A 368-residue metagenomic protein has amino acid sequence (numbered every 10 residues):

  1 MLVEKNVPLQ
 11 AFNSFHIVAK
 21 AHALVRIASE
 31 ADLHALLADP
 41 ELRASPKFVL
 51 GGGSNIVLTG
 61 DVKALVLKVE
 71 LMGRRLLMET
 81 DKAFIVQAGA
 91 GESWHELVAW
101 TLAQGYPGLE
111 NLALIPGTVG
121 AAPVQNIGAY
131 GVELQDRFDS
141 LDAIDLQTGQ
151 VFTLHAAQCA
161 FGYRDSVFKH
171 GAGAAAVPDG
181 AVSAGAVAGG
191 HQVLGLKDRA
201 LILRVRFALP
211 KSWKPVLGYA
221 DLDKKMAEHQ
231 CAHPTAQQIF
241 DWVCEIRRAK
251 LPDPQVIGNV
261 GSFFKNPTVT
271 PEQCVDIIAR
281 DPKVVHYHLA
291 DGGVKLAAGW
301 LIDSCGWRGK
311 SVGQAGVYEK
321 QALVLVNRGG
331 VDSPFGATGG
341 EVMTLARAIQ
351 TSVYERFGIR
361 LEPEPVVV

Functional and structural regions predicted by a protein language model:
M1-T148, Q158, V187: Anion-binding (especially nucleotide phosphate/pyrophosphate-binding) glycine-rich loop and adjoining beta-alpha core
E4-K5, Q10-I17, V151-E341, R356-V368: Phosphate/pyrophosphate- and phosphate-bearing ligand-binding catalytic cores of soluble enzymes
S29, G53, G117, G149 (+4 more regions): Residue-level signal for inorganic ion chemistry
L97-V98, A298, Q350: Generic structural marker for isolated residues within well-ordered, non-membrane alpha-helices of soluble domains
V353: Conserved ATP-binding N-box helix of the HATPase_c
